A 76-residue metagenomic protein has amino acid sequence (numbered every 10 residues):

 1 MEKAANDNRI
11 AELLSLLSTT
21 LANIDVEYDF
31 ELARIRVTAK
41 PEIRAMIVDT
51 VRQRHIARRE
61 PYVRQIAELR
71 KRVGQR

Functional and structural regions predicted by a protein language model:
M1-R76: Soluble, non-transmembrane alpha-helical interaction regions
